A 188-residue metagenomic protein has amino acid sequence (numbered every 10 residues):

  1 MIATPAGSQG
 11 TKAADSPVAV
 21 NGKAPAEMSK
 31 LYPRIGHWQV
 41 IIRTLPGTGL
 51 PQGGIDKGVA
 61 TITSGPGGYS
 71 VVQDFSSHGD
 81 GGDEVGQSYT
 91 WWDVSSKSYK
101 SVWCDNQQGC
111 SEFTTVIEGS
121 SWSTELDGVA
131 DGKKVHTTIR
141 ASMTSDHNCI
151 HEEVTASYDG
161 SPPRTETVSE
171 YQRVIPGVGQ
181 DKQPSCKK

Functional and structural regions predicted by a protein language model:
M1-A3: Bacterial N-terminal signal peptides
G7-K188: Hydrophobic small-molecule pocket/channel-lining residues, especially in calycin-type beta-barrels
